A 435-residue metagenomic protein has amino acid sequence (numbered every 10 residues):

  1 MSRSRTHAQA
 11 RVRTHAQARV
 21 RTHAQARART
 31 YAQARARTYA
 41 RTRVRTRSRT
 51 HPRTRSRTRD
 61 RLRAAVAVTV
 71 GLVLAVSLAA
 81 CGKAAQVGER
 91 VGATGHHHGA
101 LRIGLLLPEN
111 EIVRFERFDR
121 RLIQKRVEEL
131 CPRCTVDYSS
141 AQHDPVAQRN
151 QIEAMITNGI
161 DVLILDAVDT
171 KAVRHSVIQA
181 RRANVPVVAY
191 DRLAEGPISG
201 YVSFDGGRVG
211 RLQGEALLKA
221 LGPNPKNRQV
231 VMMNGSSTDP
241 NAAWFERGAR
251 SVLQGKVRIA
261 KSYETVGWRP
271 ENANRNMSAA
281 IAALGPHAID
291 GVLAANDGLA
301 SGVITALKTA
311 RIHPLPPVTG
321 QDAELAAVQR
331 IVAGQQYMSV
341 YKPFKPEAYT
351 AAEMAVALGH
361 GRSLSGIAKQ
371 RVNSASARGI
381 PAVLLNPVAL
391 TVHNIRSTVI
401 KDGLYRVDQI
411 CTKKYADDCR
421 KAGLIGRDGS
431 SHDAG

Functional and structural regions predicted by a protein language model:
R5-R59: Intrinsically disordered, low-complexity repeat regions of secreted/extracellular protein precursors
Q9, Q17, R59, T69-G71 (+3 more regions): Generic N-terminal initiation segments characterized by hydrophobic and/or small/turn-forming residues
R11, R19, R43, A64-A75 (+2 more regions): Detector for intrinsically disordered, low-structure N-terminal pre-sequences
R61-V73, A389, R406-V407, C411-T412: Sec-dependent N-terminal signal peptides
V76-A80: C-terminal motif of bacterial Sec signal peptides marking the signal peptidase cleavage site
C81-G435: A residue-level marker of the well-folded mature domains of exported/periplasmic proteins
